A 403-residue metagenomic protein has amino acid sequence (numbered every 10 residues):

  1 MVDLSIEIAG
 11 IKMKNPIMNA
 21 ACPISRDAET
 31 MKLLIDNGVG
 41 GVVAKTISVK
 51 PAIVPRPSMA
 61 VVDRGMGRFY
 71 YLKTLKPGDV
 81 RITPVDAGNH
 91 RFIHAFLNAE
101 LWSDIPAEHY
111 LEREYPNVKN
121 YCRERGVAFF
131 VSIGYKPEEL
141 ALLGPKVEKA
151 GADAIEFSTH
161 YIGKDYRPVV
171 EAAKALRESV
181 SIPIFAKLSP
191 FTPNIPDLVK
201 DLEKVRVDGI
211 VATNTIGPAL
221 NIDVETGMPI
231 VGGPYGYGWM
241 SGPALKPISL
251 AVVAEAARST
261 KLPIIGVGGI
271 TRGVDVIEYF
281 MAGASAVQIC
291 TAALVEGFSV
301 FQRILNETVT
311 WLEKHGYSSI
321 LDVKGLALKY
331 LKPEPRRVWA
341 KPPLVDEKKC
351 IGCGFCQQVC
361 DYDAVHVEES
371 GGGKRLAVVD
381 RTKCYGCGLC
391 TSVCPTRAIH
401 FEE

Functional and structural regions predicted by a protein language model:
C22-I24, S132-P137, L188-N194, L262-V274: Glycine-rich beta-to-alpha transition loops that act as phosphate-gripper elements at the mouths of alpha/beta enzyme
E29, I53-S58, A107-N117, Y121 (+7 more regions): Active-site-adjacent beta->alpha loops and helix N-cap segments on the catalytic face of soluble alpha/beta enzymes
E29-L34, L140-K149, T192-V205, V253-S259 (+1 more regions): Catalytic cores of alpha/beta
A44-K50, A154-I162, G209-A219, G269-I270 (+2 more regions): Glycine-rich phosphate-binding active-site loops on the catalytic face of alpha/beta enzymes
P51-D79, N221-G238, A292-Y317: C-terminal helical cap(s) of enzyme catalytic domains, especially alpha/beta-barrels
F69-R167: Active-site beta->alpha loop and helix N-cap motifs at the rims of alpha/beta catalytic domains
A95-L101, I105, F157-P168, L198-L262 (+1 more regions): Glycine/Thr-rich beta-alpha phosphate-binding loop at enzyme active sites
F355-G372, V378, L389-E403: Iron-sulfur cluster-binding cysteine motifs and their immediate structural context in ferredoxin-like electron-transfer
